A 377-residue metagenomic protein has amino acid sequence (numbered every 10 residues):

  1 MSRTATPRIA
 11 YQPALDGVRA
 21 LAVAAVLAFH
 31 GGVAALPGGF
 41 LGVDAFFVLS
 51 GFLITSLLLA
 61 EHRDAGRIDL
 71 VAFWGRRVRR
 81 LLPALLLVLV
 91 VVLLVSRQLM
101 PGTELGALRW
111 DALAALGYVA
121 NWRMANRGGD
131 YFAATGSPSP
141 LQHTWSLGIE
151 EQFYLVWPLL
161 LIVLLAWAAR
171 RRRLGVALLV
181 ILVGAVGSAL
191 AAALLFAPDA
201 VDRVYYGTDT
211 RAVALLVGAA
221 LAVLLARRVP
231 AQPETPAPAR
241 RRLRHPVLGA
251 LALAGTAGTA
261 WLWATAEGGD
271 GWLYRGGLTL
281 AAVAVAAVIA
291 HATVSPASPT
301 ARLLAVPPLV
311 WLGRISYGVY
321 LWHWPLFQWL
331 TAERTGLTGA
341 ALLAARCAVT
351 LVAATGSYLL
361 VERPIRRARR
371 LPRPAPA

Functional and structural regions predicted by a protein language model:
M1-R373: Membrane-interface helix/loop caps of multi-pass membrane proteins
P376-A377: Internal/C-terminal transmembrane anchor helices
